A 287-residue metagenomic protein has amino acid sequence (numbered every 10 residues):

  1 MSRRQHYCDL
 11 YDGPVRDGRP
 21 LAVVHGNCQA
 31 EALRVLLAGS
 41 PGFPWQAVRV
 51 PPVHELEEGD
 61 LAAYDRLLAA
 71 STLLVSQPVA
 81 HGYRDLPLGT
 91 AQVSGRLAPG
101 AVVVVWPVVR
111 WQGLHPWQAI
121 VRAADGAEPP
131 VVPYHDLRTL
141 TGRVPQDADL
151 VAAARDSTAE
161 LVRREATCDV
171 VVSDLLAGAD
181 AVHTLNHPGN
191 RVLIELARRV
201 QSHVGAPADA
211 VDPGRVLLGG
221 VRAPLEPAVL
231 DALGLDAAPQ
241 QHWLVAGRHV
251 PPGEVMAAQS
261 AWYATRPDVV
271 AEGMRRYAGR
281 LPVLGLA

Functional and structural regions predicted by a protein language model:
M1-A287: Extracellular glycan-modifying ectodomains
